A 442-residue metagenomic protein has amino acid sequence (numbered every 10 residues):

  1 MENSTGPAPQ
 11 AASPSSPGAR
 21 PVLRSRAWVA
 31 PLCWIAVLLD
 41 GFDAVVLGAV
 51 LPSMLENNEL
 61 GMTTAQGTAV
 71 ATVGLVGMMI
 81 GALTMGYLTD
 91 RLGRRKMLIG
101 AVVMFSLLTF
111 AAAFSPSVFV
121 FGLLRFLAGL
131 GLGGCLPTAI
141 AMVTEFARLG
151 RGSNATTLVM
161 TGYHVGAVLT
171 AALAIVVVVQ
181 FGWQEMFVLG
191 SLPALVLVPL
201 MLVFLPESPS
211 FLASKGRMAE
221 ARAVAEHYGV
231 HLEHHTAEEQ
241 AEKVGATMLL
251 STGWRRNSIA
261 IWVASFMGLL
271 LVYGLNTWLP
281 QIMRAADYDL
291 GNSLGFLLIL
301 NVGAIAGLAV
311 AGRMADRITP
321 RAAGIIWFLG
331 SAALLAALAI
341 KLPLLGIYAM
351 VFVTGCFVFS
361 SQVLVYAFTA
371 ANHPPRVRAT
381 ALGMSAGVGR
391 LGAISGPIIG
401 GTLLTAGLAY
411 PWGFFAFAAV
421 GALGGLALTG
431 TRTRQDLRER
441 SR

Functional and structural regions predicted by a protein language model:
M1-A19, V203-N257, R440-R442: Intracellular cytosolic loops and amphipathic helices of Major Facilitator Superfamily
M1-L47: Cytosolic juxtamembrane N-terminal segment immediately preceding the first transmembrane helix of multi-pass
G48, S251-L308: Extracytoplasmic gate region of multi-pass secondary transporters
G48-I80: Extracellular/periplasmic helix-loop-helix junction of adjacent transmembrane segments in MFS-like secondary
I80-V118: Conserved MFS/SLC helix-loop-helix module at the cytosolic interface between two early adjacent transmembrane helices
G93, F114-V120, R148, T319 (+1 more regions): Helix-breaking motifs and short loop linkers at transmembrane-helix boundaries and internal kinks in secondary membrane
L124-T161: Cytoplasmic helix-loop-helix junction between adjacent transmembrane helices in 12-TM secondary transporters
V179-S191, T405-A419: A membrane-interface helix-boundary motif in multi-pass transporters
